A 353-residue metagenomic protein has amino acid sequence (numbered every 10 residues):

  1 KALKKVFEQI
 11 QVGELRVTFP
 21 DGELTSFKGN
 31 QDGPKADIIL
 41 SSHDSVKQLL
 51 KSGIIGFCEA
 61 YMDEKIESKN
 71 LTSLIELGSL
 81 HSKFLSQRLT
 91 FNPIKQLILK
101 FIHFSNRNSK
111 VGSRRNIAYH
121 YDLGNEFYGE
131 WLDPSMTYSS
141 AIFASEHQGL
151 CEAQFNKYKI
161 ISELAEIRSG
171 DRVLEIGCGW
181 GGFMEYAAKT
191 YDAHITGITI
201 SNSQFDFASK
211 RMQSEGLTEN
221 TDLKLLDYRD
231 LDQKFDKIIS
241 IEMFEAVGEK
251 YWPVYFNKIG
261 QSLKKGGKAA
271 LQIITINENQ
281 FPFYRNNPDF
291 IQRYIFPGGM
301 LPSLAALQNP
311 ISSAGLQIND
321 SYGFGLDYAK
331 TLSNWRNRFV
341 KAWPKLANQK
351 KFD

Functional and structural regions predicted by a protein language model:
K1-Q154, I160, L164: Feature captures hydrophobic
S169-G177: Conserved class I S-adenosyl-L-methionine
W180-Y191: Conserved SAM-binding loop of SAM-dependent methyltransferases across substrates and taxa, primarily the Class I
A208-S209: Conserved SAM-binding loop
R229-I238: A short acidic, Gly/Pro-enriched loop at the edge of an enzyme's catalytic core that lines a small-molecule cofactor
P253-K265: A short glycine-rich, Lys/Arg-flanked "PGG" loop and its adjoining helix->strand segment in the class I
G266-I274: Conserved beta-strand signature within the Rossmann-like core of class I S-adenosyl-L-methionine
T275-D353: Substrate-binding/catalytic lobe of Class I Rossmann-like enzymes that use SAM or dcSAM, i.e., the mid-to-C-terminal
